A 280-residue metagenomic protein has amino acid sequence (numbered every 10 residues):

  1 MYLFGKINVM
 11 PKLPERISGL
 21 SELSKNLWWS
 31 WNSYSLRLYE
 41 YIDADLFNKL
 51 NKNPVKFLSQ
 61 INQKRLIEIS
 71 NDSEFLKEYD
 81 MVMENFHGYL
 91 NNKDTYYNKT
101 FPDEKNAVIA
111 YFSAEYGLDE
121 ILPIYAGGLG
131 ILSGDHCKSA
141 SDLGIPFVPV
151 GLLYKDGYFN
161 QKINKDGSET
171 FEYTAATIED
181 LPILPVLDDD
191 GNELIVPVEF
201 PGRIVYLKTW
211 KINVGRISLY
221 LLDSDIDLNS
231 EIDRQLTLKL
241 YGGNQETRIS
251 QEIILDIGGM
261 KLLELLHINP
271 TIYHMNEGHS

Functional and structural regions predicted by a protein language model:
M1-S280: Catalytic cores of carbohydrate-active enzymes across secretory and cytosolic contexts
